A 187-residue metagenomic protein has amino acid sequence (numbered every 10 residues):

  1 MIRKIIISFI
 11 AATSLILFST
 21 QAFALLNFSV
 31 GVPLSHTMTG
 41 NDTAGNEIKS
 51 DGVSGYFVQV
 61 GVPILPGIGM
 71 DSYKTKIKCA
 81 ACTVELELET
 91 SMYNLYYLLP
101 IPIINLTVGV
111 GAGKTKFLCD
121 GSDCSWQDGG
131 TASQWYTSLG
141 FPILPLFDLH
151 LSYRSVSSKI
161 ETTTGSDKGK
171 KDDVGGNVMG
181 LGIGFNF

Functional and structural regions predicted by a protein language model:
M1-N27: Cleavable N-terminal export/targeting peptides
A24-H36, P66: Transmembrane beta-strand segments of Gram-negative outer membrane beta-barrel proteins
V32, Y56-I143, F147-L149, V174-F187: Gram-negative (and chloroplast) outer-membrane scaffold detector with strong preference for beta-barrel transmembrane
S35-Y56, S125-G130, K159, K168-G169: Surface-exposed strand-loop-strand hairpins of Gram-negative outer-membrane beta-barrel proteins
G40-A44, A80-C82, C119-D123, T162-G165: Short acidic, glycine/proline-rich loop/turn micro-motifs
S152-R154: Long C-terminal intrinsically disordered regulatory segments enriched in low-complexity Pro/Ser/Thr and charged residues
S157, T162-D173, G180-G182: Short, flexible helix-coil linker/hinge segments at the edges of structured domains or between repeats
